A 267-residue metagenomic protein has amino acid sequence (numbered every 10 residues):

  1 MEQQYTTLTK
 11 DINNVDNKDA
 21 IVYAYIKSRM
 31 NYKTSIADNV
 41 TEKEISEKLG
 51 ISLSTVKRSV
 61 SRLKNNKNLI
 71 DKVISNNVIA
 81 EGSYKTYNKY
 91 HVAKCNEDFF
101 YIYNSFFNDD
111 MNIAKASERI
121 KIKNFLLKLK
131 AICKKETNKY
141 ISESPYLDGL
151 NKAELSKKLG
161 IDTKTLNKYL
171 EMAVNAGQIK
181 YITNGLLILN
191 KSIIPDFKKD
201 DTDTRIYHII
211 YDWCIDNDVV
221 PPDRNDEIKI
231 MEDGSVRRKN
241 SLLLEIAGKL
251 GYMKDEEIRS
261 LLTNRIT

Functional and structural regions predicted by a protein language model:
M1-E44, K48-I51, S61-K72, N76-L150 (+1 more regions): Short recognition helix of helix-turn-helix/winged-helix DNA-binding domains
Q4-T7, T41, S59, N151-E154 (+3 more regions): Short, hydrophobic/aromatic alpha-helical segments in well-folded domains
I51-N65, I161-V174: Short amphipathic alpha-helical interaction segments
I70-D71, V174-K180: Short beta-strand(s) of the beta-wing in winged-helix/HTH DNA-binding folds
I74-Y84, I182-D196: Accessory beta->alpha helical hairpin/"wing" motif in late/C-terminal subdomains of nucleic-acid enzymes
K89-A114, P195-K229: Short, amphipathic alpha-helical interaction segments positioned at domain boundaries
I113-K168, V220-T267: Exposed, interaction-prone assembly regions rather than primary DNA-binding/catalytic cores
